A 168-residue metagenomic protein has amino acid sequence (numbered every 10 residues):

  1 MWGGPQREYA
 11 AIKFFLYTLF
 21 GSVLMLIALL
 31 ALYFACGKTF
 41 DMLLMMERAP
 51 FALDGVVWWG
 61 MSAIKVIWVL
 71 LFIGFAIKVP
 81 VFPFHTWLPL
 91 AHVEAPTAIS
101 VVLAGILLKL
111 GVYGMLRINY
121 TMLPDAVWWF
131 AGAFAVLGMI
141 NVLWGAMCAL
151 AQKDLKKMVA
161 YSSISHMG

Functional and structural regions predicted by a protein language model:
M1-V23, H92, I106, V127-G168: Internal transmembrane alpha-helices of multipass membrane proteins
W2-R7, L16, V23-H85, L90 (+1 more regions): Juxtamembrane/interfacial segments at transmembrane-helix boundaries in multi-pass membrane proteins
V81, V112, G168: Short active-site segment of divalent metal-dependent hydrolases/proteases that encodes the spacing between
E94-T97: Solvent-exposed interhelical
L103: Carboxylate/His-rich catalytic cores and anion/metal-binding grooves
